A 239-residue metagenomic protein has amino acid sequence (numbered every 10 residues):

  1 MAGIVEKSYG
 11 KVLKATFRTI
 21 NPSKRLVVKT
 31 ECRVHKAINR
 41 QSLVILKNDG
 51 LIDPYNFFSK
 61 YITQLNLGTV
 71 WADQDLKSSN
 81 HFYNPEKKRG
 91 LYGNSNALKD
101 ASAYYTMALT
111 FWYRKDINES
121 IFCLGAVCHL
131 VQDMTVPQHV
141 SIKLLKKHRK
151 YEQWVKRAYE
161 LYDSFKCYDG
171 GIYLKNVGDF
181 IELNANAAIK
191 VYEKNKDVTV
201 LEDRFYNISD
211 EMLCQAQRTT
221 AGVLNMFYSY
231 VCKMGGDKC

Functional and structural regions predicted by a protein language model:
M1-R114, F122, V140-Y230, M234-C239: N-terminal, motif-rich segments that launch catalysis or mediate targeting to/interaction with membranes, typified by
S120-C128: Short alpha-helix carrying the canonical HExxH Zn2+-binding catalytic motif
V131-K143: Catalytic Zn2+-binding segment of zinc metalloproteases
